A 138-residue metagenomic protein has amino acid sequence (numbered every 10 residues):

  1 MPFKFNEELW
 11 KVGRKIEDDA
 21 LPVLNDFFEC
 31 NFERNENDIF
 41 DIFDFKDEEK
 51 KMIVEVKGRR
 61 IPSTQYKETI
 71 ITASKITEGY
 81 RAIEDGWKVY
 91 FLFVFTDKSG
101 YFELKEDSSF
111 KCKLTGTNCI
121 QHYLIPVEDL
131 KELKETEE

Functional and structural regions predicted by a protein language model:
M1, V12, I16, I71 (+1 more regions): Non-membrane alpha-helical secondary structure
M1-E36: Acidic-basic catalytic patches of nuclease active cores, encompassing PD-(D/E)XK and other metal-cofactor nuclease
F3-W10, F32, K57-Y101, E106: Catalytic cores of nucleic-acid endonucleases
E8, V23-D26, E48, I83 (+1 more regions): Non-catalytic C-terminal interaction segments of nucleic acid-processing enzymes
L24, F45-P62: Conserved catalytic cores of phosphodiester-cleaving nucleases, focusing on short active-site segments
N35-D38, K46: Charged, well-structured alpha/beta interaction segments
D41: Beta-rich catalytic cores
